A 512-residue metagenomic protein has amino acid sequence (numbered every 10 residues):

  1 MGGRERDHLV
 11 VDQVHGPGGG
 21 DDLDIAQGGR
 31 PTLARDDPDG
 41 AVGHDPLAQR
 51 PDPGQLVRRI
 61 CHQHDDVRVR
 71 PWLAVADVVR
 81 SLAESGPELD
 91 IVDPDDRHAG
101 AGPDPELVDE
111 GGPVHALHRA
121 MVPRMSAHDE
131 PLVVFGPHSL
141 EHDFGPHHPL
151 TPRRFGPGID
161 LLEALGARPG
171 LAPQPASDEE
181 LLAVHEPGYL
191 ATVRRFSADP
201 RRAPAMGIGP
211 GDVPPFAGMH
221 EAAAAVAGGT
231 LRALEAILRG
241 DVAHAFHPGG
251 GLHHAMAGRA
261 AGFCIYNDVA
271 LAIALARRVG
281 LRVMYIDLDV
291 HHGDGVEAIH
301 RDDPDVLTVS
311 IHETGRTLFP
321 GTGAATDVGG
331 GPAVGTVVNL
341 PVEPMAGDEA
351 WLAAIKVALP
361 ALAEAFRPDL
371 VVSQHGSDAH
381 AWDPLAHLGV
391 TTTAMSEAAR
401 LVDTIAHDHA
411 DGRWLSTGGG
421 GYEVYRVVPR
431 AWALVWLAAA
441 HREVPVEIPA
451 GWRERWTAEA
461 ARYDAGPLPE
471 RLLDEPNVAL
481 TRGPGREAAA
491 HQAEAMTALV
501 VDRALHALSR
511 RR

Functional and structural regions predicted by a protein language model:
M1-V122: Intrinsically disordered, low-complexity segments enriched in glycine and mixed charged residues
H64, L171, G295: N-terminal beta-strand/alpha-helix entry module and adjacent surface of metal-dependent catalytic domains
S126-A183: N-terminal low-complexity, Ser/Thr- and acidic-residue-enriched intrinsically disordered segments
S126-V133, V193-F196, P200-R512: A general "terminal functional-core" signal
L150-P152, G188, L370: Basic, low-complexity intrinsically disordered segments
Q174-A198: Charged, often glycine-rich, active-site loop that binds/positions anionic groups
